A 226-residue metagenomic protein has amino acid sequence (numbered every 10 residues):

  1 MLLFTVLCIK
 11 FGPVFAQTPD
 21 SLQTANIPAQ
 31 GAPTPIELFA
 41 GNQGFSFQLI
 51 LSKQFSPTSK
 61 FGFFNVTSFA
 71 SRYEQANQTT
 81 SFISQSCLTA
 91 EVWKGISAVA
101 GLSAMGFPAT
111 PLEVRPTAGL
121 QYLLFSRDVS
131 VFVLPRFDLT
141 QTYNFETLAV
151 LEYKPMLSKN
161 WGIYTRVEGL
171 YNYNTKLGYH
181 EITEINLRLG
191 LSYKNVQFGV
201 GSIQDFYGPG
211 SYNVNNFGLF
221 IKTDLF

Functional and structural regions predicted by a protein language model:
M1-I27, F226: Cleavable N-terminal export/targeting peptides
T18-Q85, E91: Start-of-domain marker
A29-N42, K60-Y73, I96-P108, D128-L139 (+2 more regions): Transmembrane beta-strand segments that form the barrel wall of outer-membrane beta-barrel proteins
A40-S46, N77-S81, A109-E113, T140-E146 (+2 more regions): Transmembrane beta-barrel outer-membrane domains
I50-S52, C87-T89, T117-Q121, V150-E152 (+2 more regions): Outer-membrane beta-barrel architecture
S56-K60, T89-S97, F125-R127, M156-N160 (+2 more regions): Outer-membrane beta-barrel channels and translocator barrels
R115-P116, L120-Y171: Detector for outer-membrane/organellar transmembrane beta-barrel domains, recognizing the amphipathic beta-strand
N213-F226: Outer-membrane beta-barrel "beta-signal"
